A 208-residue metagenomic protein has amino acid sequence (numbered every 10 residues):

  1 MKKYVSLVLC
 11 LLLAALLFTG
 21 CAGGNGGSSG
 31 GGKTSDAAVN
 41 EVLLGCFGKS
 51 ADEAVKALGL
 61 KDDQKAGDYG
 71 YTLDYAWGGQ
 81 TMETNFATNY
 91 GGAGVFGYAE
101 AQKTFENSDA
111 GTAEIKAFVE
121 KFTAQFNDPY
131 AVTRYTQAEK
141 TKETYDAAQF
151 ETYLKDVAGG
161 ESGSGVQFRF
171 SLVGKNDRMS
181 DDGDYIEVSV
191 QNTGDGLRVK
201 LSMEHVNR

Functional and structural regions predicted by a protein language model:
M1-L7: Positively charged n-region of N-terminal signal peptides that target proteins for export
L16-G20: C-terminal motif of bacterial Sec signal peptides marking the signal peptidase cleavage site
A22-N25: Bacterial signal peptide processing site
A37-L44, F105-D109: Short, recurring structural edge motifs at helix starts
N40, A51-L58, T112-V119, T123: Extracytoplasmic/secreted envelope proteins and their assembly/folding machinery, especially bacterial periplasmic
G45-K49: A glycine-biased structural micro-motif
W77-F168: Long, charged/polar, surface-exposed segments that mediate recognition or autoinhibition
A101-E106, T144, A148-R208: An acidic-aromatic pocket/loop used at catalytic or ligand-binding sites
